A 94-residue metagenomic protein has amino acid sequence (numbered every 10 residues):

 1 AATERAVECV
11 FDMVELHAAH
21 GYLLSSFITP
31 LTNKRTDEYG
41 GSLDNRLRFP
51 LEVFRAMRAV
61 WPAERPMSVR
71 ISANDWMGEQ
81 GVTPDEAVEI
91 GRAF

Functional and structural regions predicted by a protein language model:
A1-F94: Flavin-dependent oxidoreductase catalytic cores
